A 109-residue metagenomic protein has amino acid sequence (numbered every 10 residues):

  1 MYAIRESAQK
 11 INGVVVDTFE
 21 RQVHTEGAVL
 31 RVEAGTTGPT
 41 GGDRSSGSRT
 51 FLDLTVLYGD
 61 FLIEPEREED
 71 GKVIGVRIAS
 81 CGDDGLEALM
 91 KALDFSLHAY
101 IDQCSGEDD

Functional and structural regions predicted by a protein language model:
M1-D109: Positively charged, low-complexity terminal tracts and the immediately adjacent first secondary-structure elements
